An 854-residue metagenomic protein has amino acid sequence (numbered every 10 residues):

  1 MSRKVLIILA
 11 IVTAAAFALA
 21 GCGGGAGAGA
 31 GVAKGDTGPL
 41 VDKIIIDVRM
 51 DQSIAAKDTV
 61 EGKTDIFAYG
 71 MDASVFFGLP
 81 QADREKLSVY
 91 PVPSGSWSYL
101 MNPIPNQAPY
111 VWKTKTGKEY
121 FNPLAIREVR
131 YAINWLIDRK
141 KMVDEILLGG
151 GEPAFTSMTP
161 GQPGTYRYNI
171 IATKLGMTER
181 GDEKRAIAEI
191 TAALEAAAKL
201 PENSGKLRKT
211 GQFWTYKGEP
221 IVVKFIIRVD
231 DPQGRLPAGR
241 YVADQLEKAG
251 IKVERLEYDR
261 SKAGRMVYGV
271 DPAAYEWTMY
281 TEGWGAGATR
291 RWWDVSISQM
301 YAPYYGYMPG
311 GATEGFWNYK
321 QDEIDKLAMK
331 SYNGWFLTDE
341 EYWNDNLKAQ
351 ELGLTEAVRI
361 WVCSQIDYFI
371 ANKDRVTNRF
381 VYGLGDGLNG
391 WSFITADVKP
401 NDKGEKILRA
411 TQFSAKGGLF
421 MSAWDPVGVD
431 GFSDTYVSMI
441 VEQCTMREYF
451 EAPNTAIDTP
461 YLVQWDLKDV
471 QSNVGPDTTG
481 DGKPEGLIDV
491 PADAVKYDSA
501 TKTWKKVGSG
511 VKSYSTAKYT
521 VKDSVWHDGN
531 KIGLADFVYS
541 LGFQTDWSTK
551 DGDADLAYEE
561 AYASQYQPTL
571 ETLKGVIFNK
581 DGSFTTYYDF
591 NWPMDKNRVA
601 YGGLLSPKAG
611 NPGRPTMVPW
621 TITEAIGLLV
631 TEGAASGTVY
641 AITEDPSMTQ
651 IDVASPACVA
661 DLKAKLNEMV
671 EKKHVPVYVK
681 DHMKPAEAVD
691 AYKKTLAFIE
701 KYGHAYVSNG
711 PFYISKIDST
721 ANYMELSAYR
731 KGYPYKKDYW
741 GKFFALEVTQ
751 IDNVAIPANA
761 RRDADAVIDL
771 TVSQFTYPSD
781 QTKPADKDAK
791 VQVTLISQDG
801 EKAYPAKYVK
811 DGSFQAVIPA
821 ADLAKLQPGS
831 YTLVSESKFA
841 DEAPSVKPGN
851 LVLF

Functional and structural regions predicted by a protein language model:
G23-M50, Q81-G95, T395-K399, K416 (+7 more regions): Aromatic-rich, solvent-exposed beta-strand/loop patch
G24-D42, V75, A82-K86, P123 (+15 more regions): Surface-exposed, Gly/Pro/Thr- and Asp/Glu-enriched linker/hinge segments that connect structured elements
V32-G78, K252, D738-D769: Ligand-site clamp/hinge motif
V48, N122-Y131, W135, E179 (+10 more regions): Extracytoplasmic/peripheral linker and loop segments enriched in polar/acidic and small residues with frequent Thr/Pro
F76-L200, T210, T215-K217, Y305-D325 (+4 more regions): Local pocket/hinge segments that shape ligand/substrate recognition
R84-K115, G264-K330, R761-D763, V767 (+1 more regions): Acidic-aromatic pocket-rim loops
A125-K248, K348, F393-T411, F420-P426 (+5 more regions): Append "and occasionally in soluble cytosolic enzymes with long acidic Gly/Pro-rich linkers
I297-Y301, Y305-M308, Y368-G418, G428-D434 (+10 more regions): Long beta-strand-rich cores associated with HINT superfamily self-processing modules
